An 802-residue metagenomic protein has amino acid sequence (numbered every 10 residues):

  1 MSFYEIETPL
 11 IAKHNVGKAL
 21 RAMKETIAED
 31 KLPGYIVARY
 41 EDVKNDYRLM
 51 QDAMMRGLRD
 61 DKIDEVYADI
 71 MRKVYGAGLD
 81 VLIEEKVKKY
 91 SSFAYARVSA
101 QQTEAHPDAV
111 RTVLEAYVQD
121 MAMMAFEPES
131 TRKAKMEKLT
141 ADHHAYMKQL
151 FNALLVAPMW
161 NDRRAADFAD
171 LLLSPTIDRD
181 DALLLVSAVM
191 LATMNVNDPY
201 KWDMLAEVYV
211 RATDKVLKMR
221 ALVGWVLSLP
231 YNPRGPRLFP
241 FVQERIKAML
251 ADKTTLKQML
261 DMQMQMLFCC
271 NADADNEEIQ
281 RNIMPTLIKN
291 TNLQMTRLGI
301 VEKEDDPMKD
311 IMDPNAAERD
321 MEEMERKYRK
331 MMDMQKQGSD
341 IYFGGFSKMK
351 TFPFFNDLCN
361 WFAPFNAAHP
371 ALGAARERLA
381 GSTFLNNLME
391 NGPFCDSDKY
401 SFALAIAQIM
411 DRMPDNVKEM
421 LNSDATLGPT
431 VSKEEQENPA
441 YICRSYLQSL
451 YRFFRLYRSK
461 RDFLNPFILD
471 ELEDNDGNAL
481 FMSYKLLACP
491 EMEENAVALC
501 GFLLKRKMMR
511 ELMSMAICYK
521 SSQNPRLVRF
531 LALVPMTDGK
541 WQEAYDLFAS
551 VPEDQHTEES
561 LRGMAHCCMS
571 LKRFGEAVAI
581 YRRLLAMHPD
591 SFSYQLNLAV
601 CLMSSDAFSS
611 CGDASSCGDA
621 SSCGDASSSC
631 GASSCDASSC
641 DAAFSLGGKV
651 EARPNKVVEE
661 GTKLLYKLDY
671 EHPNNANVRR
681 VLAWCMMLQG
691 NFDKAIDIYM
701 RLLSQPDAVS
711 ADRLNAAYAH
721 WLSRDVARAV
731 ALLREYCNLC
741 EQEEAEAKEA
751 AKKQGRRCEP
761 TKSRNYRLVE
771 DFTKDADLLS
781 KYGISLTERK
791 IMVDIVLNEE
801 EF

Functional and structural regions predicted by a protein language model:
M1-F3, T140-Q149, I177-V186, D198-P199 (+11 more regions): Generic helix N-cap/helix-start motif at coil->alpha-helix transitions
E5, A22-E25, A38-D42, K73 (+13 more regions): "A position-specific structural signal for the A-helix of alpha-solenoid helical repeats
V210, V223-D252, Y718-E744, D777: TPR/TPR-like (Sel1-like) alpha-helical repeat modules
A363-Q555, E559-H566: Alpha-solenoid helical-repeat scaffolds
